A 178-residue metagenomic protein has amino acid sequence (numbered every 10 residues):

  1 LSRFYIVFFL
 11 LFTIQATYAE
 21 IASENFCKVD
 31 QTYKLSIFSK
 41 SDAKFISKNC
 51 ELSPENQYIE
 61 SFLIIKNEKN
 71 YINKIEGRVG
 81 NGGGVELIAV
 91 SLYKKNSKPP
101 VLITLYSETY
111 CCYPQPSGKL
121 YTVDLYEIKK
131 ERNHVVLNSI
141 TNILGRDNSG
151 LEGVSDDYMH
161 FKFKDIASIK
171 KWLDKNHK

Functional and structural regions predicted by a protein language model:
S2-F9: Sec-dependent signal peptide recognition, specifically the positively charged N-region followed immediately by
T13-A16: N-terminal signal peptide c-region/cleavage motif recognized by signal peptidases
A19-S36, Y110-K178: Acidic, small-residue rich beta-repeat scaffolds with periodic aromatic anchors
E20-I64: N-terminal "first-domain core" detector
S39-S47, K94-Y106: Acidic/hydrophobic-patterned starts of short beta strands in beta-sheet-rich repeat architectures
S47-N56, V79-N81, Y110-G118: Short consensus segments that form the blades of beta-propeller domains, in both extracellular/periplasmic
G84-S91: Repeated scaffold domains used in trafficking and secretory/extracellular systems, primarily beta-propellers
S91-P100, E127-H134: A short, structured loop/turn motif at beta-sheet edges
